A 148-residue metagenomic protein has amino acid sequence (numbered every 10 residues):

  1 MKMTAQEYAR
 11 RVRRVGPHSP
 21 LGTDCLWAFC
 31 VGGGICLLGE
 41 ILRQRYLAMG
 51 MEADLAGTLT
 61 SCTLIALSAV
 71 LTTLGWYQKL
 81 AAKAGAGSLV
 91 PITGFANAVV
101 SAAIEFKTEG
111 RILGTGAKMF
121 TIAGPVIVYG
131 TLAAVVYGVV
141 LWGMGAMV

Functional and structural regions predicted by a protein language model:
M1-A9: Short, charged cytosolic
A9-D24, E109-K118: Cytosolic juxtamembrane amphipathic/interface segments immediately preceding and feeding into a transmembrane helix
G22-L38, P125: Transmembrane alpha-helical segments and their cytosolic interface motifs in multi-pass membrane proteins
V31-I41, L64-T72, A134-G138: Hydrophobic core segments of alpha-helical transmembrane domains in multi-pass membrane transport and ion-translocation
M49-S68: Loop-to-helix transition at the N-terminal end of transmembrane alpha-helices
W76-R111: Mid-chain, well-packed structural core segment of small domains
G116-L132: Individual transmembrane alpha-helices with interfacial aromatic-anchor signatures
V136-V148: Juxtamembrane boundary at the C-terminal end of a transmembrane helix
